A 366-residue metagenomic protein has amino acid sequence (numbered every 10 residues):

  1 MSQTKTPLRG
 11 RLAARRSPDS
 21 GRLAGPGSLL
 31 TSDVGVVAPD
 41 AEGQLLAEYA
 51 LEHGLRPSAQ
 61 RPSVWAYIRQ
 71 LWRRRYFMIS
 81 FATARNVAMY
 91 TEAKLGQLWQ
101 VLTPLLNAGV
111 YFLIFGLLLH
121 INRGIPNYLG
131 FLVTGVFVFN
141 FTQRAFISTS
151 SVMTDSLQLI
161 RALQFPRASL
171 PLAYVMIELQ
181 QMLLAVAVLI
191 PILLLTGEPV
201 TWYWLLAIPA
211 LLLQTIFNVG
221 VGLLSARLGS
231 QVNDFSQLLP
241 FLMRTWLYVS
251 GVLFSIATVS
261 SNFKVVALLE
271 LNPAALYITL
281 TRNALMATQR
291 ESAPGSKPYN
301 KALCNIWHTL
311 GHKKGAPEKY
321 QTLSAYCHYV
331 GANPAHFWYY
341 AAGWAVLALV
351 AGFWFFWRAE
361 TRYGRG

Functional and structural regions predicted by a protein language model:
S2-P18, R22-G366: Hydrophobic transmembrane alpha-helices and immediately adjacent juxtamembrane helices of multi-pass inner-membrane
